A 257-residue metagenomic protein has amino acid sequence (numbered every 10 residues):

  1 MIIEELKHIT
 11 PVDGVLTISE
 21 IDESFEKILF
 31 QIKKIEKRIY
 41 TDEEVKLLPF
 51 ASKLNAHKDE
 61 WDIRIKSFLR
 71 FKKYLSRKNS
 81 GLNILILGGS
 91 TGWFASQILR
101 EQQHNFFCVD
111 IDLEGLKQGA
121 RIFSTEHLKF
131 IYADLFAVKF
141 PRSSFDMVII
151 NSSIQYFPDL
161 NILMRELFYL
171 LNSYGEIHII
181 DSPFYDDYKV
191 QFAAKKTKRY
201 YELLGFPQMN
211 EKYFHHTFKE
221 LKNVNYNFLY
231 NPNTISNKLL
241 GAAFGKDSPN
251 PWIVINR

Functional and structural regions predicted by a protein language model:
M1-I39: N-terminal auxiliary segments of SAM/dcSAM-dependent transferases
L48-I65: Class I SAM-dependent methyltransferase Rossmann-like catalytic core, especially the SAM/SAH-binding loop
E60-S80: Conserved alpha-helix/loop element of class I SAM-dependent methyltransferases that forms part of the SAM/SAH-binding
G92-A137: Class I SAM-dependent methyltransferase SAM/SAH-binding core
I149: A conserved beta-strand element that flanks and buttresses the S-adenosyl-L-methionine
N161-E176: A short glycine-rich, Lys/Arg-flanked "PGG" loop and its adjoining helix->strand segment in the class I
H178-Y201: Conserved class I S-adenosyl-L-methionine
M209-L229: Short alpha-helix
